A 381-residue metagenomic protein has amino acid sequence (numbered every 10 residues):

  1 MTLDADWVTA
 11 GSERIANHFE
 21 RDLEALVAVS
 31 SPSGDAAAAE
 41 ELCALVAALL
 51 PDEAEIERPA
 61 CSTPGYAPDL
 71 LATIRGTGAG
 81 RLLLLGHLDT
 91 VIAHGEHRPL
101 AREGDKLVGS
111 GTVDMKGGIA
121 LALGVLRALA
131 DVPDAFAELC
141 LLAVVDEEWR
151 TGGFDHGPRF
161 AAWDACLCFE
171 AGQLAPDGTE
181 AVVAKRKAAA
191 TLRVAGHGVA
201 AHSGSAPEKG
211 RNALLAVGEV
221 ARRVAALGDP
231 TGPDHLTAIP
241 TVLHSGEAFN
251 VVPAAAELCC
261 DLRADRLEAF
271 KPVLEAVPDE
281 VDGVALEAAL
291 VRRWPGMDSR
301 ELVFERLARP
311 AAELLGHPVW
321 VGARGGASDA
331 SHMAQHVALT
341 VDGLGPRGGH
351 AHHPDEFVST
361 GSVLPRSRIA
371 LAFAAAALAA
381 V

Functional and structural regions predicted by a protein language model:
T2-S110, D131-A135: Acidic/His- and Gly-rich active-site-bordering loop/insert found across diverse amide/peptide-bond hydrolases
L84, E103-R150, A190-G196, P207-G228 (+2 more regions): Alpha-helical metal-binding/catalytic segments enriched in His/Glu/Asp
D89-E103, K185-A195, P310, G345-P346: Acidic-glycine-rich active-site phosphate/pyrophosphate-binding loop
M115-K185, P240, N250, L378: Acidic/histidine-rich catalytic neighborhood of metal-dependent amide-processing enzymes
G172-L174, V194-A201, G343-H352: A glycine-centered beta->alpha junction motif in the catalytic cores of kinase/phosphotransferase enzymes
A206-H244, F249-V252, A264-E287: Acidic-enriched catalytic cores of C-N bond-cleaving enzymes acting on peptides and small amides
A221-P230, R293-V341: Active-site-adjacent substrate-binding region of metalloamidase/peptidase-like peptide-processing proteins
H317-A380: Zn-dependent metallopeptidase/amidohydrolase metal-coordination segment
